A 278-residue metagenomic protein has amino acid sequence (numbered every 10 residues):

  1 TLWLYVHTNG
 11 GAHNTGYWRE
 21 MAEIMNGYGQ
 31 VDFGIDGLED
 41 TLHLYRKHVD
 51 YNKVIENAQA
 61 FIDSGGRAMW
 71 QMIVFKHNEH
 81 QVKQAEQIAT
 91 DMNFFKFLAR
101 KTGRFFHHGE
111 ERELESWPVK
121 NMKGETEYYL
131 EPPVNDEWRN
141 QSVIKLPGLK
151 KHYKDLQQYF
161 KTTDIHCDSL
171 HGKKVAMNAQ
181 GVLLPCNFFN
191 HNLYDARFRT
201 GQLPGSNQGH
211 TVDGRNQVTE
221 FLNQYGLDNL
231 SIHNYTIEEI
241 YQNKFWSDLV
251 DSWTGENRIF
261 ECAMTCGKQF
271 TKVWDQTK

Functional and structural regions predicted by a protein language model:
T1-Y5, G11-G27: Conserved Radical SAM active-site core
G10-G11, G37: Active-site metal-binding loops of divalent metal-dependent hydrolases
N14-T15, P185-N187, Y241, F270: Activation segment
G16, T41, Y45, I240: Residues that scaffold the ATP/ADP-binding catalytic core of kinase and kinase-like folds
M21-Y235, D275-T277: Radical SAM enzyme [4Fe-4S]-AdoMet core and its adjacent flexible, acidic and glycine-rich loops/tails across
G214-K278: Cysteine/selenocysteine-centered motifs that mediate thiol-based redox chemistry or coordinate metal-sulfur cofactors
